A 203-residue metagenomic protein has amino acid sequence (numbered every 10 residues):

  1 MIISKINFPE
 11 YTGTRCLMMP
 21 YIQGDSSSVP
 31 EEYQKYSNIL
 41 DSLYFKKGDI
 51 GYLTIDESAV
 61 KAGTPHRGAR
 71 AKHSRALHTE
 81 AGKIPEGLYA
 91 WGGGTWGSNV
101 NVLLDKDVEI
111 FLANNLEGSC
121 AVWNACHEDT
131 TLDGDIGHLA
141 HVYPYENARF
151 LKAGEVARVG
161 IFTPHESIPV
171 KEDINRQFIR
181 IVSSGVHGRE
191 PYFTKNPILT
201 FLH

Functional and structural regions predicted by a protein language model:
M1-G51: N-terminal auxiliary "cap/dimerization" subdomain that precedes the catalytic jelly-roll/cupin core of mononuclear
M1-I3, Y11-T14, I50, H66-G68 (+3 more regions): Sequence-level motif detector for i,i+2 pairs with an aromatic at +2
Q34, N38-A76: A basic- and aromatic-enriched beta-loop-alpha substructure that forms the phosphate/nucleotide- and DNA/RNA-contacting
K35-G51, A81-G82, V102-L104, F150 (+1 more regions): Secondary-structure boundary elements
D56-S58, S74-A76, A113-L116, G160 (+1 more regions): Structured loops at beta-to-helix junctions and adjacent beta-edge loops in soluble globular domains
P65-E155, R189-Y192: Catalytic core of non-heme Fe(II) oxygenases with the double-stranded beta-helix
G137-H203: Catalytic core of Fe(II)/2-oxoglutarate
